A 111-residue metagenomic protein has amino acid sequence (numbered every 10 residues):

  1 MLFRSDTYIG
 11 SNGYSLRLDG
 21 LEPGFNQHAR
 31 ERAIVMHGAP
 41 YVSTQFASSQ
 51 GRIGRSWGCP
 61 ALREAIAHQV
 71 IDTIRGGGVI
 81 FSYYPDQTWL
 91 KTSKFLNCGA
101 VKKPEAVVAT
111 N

Functional and structural regions predicted by a protein language model:
D6-I9, G24-H28, Q50-G51, V70-T73: A general structural signal for short secondary-structure junctions and capping/turn motifs
T7-G10, D19-G20, Q87: Compositionally biased, intrinsically disordered linkers/stalks adjacent to structured regions
Y14-L16, P23-N26: Short, surface-exposed beta-strand/loop micro-motifs that present aromatic residues
S15-D19, A33-A39, T44, S49-T73 (+1 more regions): Active-site scaffold segments
E22-G24, V42, D86: Short loop/turn segments at secondary-structure transitions that flank enzyme active sites
F25-Q27, Q45, W89-K91: Intrinsically disordered, low-complexity acidic/polar segments
G77-N111: Low-complexity, Gly/Ser/Thr/Pro-rich intrinsically disordered linker/tail segments
